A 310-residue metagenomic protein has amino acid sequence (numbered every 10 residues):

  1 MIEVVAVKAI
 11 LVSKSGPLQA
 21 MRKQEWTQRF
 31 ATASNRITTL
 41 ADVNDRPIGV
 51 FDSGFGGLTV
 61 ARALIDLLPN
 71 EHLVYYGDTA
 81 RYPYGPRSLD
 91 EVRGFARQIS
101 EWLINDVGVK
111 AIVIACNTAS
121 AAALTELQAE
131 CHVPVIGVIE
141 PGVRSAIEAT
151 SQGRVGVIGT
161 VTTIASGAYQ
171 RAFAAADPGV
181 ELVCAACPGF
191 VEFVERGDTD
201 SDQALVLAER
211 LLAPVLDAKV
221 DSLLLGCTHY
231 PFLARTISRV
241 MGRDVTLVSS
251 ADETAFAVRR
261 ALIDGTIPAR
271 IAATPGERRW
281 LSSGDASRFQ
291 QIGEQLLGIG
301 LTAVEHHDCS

Functional and structural regions predicted by a protein language model:
I2-I10: Extreme N-terminal basic, low-complexity initiation segments that serve as generic localization/processing leaders
K14-S15: Intrinsic disorder/low-complexity segments enriched in small, polar and charged residues
F30-S310: Non-catalytic structural scaffold of enzyme domains
